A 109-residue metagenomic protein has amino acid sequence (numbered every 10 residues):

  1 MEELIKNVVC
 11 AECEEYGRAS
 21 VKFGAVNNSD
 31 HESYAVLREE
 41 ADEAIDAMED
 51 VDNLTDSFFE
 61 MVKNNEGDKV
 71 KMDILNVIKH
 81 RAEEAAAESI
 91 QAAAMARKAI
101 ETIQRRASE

Functional and structural regions predicted by a protein language model:
M1-E109: Flexible "arm" and connector segments at domain edges
